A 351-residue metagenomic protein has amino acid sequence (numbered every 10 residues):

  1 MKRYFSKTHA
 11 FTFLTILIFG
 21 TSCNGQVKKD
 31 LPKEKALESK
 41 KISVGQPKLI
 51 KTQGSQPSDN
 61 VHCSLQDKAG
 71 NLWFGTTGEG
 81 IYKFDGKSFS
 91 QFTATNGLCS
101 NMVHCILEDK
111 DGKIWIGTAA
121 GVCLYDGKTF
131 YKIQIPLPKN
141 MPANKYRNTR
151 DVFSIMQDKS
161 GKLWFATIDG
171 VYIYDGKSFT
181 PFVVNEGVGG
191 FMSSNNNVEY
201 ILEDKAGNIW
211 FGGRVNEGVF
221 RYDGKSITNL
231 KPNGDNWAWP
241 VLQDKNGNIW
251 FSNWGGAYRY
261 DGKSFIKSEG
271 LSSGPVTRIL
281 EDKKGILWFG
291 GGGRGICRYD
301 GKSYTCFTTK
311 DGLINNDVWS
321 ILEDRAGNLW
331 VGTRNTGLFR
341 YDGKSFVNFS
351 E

Functional and structural regions predicted by a protein language model:
K2-E351: Carboxylate-rich, polar loop motifs that coordinate divalent cations or form catalytic acidic clusters
